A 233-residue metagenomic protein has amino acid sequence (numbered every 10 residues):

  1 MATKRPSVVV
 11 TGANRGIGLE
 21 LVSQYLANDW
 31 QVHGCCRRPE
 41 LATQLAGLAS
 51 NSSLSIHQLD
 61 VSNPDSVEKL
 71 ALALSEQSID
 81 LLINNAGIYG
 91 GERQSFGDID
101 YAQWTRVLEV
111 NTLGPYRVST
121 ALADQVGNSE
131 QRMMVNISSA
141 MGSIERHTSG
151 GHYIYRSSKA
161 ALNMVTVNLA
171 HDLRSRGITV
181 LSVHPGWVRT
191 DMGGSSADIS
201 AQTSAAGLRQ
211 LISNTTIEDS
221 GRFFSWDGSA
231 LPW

Functional and structural regions predicted by a protein language model:
V10-T11, N84-N85, R132-S139, T179-H184: Structural signature of the Rossmann-like NAD(P)-dependent dehydrogenase/reductase core
N14, G18-S23: N-terminal Rossmann NAD(P)H-binding glycine-rich loop of SDR-like oxidoreductase domains
N28-T43: Conserved glycine-rich Rossmann-like NAD(P)H-binding loop of the short-chain dehydrogenase/reductase
S52, L72-N84, G90-E92, I217: A glycine-rich helix->loop->beta "capping" turn within Rossmann-like NAD(P)(H)-dependent oxidoreductase domains
H57-K69: The beta1-alpha1 cofactor-binding region of Rossmann-like NAD(H)/NADP(H)-dependent oxidoreductases
I88, E92-L108, Y116, G127-R174: Catalytic loop of short-chain dehydrogenase/reductase
S182-P185, G194-W233: C-terminal helical subdomain
